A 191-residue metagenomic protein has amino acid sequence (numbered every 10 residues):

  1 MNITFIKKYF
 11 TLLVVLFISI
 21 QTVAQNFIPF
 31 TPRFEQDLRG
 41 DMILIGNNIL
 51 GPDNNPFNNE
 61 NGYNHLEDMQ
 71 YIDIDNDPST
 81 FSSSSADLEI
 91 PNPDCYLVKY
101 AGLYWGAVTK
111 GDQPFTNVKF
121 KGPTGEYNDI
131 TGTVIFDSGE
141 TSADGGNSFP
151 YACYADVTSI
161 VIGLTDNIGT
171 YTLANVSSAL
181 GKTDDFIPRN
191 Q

Functional and structural regions predicted by a protein language model:
M1-F27: Bacterial Sec-dependent N-terminal signal peptides
A24-Q191: Disulfide-rich extracellular domains of secreted proteins
